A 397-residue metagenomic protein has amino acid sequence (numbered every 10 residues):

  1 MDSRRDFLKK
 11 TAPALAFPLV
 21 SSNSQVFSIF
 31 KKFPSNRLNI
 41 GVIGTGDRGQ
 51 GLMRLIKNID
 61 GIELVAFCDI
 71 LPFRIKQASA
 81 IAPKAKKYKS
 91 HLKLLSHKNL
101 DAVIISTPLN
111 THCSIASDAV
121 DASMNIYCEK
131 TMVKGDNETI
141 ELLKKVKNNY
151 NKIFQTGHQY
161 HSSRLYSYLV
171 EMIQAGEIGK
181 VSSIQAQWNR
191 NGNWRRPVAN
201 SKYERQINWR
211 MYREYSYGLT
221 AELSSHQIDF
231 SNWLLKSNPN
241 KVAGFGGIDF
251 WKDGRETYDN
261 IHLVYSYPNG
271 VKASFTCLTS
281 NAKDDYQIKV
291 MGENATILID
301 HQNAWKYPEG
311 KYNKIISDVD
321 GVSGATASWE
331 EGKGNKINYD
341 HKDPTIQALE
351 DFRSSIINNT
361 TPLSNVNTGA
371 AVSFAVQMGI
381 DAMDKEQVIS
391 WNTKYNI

Functional and structural regions predicted by a protein language model:
M1-L15: N-terminal secretory signal peptides and thylakoid transit peptides that target proteins across membranes
A14-A82, S231, L349: N-terminal Rossmann-like dinucleotide-binding module
G44, N148-Q155, Y160-R255, Q287 (+1 more regions): Predominantly a Rossmann-like dinucleotide-binding segment in NAD(P)-dependent oxidoreductases
K86-S90: Conserved SAM-binding strand-loop segment of SAM-dependent methyltransferases
A102, P108-L109, C113-S162, G176 (+1 more regions): Beta-strand-loop-alpha-helix segment that lines the small-molecule cofactor/substrate pocket of alpha/beta enzymes
V198-Q206, Y215, L219, F230-L234 (+6 more regions): C-terminal glycine/acidic-rich active-site capping loop/insertion
W251, T276-D284: Glycine-rich phosphate/pyrophosphate-binding beta-alpha loops
